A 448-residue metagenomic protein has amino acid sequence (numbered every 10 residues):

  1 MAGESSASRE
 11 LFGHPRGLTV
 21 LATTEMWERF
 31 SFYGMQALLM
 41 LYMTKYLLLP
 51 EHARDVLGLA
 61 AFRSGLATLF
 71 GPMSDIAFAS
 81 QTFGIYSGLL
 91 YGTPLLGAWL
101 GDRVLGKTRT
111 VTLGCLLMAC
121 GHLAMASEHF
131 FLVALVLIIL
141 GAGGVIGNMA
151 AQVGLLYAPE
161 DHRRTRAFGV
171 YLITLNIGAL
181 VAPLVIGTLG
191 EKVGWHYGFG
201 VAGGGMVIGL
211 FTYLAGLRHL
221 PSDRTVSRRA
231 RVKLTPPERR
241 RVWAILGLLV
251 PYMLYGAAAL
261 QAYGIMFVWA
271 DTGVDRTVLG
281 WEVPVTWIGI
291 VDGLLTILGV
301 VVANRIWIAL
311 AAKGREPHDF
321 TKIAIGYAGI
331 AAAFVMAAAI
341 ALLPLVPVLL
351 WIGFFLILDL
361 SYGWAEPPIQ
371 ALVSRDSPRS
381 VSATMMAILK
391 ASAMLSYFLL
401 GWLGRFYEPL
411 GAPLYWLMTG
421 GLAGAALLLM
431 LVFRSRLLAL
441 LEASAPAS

Functional and structural regions predicted by a protein language model:
M1-G17, P159-H162, I186-P284, V302-R315 (+1 more regions): Intracellular loop-helix junctions on the cytosolic face of multi-pass helical membrane proteins
S80-W99, I290-A303: Central cavity-lining transmembrane alpha-helices of secondary-active solute carriers, predominantly the Major
L90, R163-E191, G198, G203-G209 (+2 more regions): Glycine-rich segments within core transmembrane alpha-helices of 12-TM secondary carriers
T93-L123: Conserved MFS/SLC helix-loop-helix module at the cytosolic interface between two early adjacent transmembrane helices
L116-V133, Y327-L345: C-terminal ends and interior cores of transmembrane alpha-helices in multi-pass membrane transporters/permeases
G121, F130-V145, L345-A365: Hydrophobic core of transmembrane alpha-helices in multi-pass small-molecule transporters, especially MFS/SLC-type
G144-A158, W364-S377: Intracellular juxtamembrane helix-capping segments at the cytosolic ends of symmetry-related transmembrane helices
T188-G204, R315-T321, R405-G424: A membrane-interface helix-boundary motif in multi-pass transporters
